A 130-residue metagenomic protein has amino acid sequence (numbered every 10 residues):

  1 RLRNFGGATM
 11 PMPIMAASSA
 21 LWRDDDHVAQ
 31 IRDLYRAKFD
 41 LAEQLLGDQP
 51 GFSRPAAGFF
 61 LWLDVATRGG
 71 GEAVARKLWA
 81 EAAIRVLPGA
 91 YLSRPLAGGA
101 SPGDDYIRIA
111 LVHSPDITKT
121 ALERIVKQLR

Functional and structural regions predicted by a protein language model:
R1-R36: Conserved core segment of the aminotransferase class I/II
M12-M15, S19, L34-E43, F52-V65 (+2 more regions): Conserved glycine-rich beta-strand-loop-beta hairpin in the small C-terminal domain of fold type I
A20, L41-L45, K77, Q128: Alpha-helical structural signal in soluble globular domains
R23, D64-A66, V112-S114: Residue-level recognition of strand-loop junctions within catalytic nucleotide-signaling folds
D25-D26, P50, A82: Structural motif
V74: Short active-site alpha-helical segment characteristic of glycosyltransferases and processive polysaccharide synthases
K77-R85, S93-R130: PLP-dependent enzyme catalytic core of the Aspartate aminotransferase-like
